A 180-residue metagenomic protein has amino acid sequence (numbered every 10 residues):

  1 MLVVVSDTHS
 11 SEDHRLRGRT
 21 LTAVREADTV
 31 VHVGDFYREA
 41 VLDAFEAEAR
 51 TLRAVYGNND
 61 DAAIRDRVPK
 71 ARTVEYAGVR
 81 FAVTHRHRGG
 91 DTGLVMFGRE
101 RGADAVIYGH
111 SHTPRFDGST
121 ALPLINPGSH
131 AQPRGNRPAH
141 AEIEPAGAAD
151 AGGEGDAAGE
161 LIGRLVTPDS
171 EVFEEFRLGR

Functional and structural regions predicted by a protein language model:
M1-V3: Extreme N-terminal starter segment of soluble prokaryotic enzymes
V5-H14, R19, A23-H32, F36-P133: Conserved catalytic scaffold of divalent metal-dependent phosphoesterases
R101-G102, I125-R180: Binuclear metal-dependent phosphoesterase catalytic core
